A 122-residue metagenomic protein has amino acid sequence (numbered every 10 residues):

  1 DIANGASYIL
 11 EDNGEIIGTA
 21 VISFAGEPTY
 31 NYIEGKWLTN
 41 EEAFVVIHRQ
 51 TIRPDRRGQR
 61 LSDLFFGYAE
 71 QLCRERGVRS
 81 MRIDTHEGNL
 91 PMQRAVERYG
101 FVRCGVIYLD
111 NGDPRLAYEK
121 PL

Functional and structural regions predicted by a protein language model:
D1-S7, E27: Active-site rim helix/loop that mediates acceptor-substrate recognition in acyltransferases
A6-A20: Conserved beta-hairpin
V21-T51, R57: Conserved acyl-donor/pantetheine-binding loop and adjacent beta-alpha core of acyl/acetyltransferases and related
T39-N40, E97-Y99, V106-L122: C-terminal "cap" of GNAT-fold acetyltransferases
R49-I52, G58-Q71, R94-R98: Conserved acetyl-CoA-binding loop-helix of GNAT-fold acetyltransferases
P54-R57, I83-Q93, N111: Conserved beta-strand-loop-alpha-helix junction that forms the acyl-donor binding cleft
D63, E75, E87-G105: Conserved active-site alpha-helix within GNAT-family acetyltransferase domains
F66, C73-T85: Conserved GNAT acetyl-CoA-binding A-motif
